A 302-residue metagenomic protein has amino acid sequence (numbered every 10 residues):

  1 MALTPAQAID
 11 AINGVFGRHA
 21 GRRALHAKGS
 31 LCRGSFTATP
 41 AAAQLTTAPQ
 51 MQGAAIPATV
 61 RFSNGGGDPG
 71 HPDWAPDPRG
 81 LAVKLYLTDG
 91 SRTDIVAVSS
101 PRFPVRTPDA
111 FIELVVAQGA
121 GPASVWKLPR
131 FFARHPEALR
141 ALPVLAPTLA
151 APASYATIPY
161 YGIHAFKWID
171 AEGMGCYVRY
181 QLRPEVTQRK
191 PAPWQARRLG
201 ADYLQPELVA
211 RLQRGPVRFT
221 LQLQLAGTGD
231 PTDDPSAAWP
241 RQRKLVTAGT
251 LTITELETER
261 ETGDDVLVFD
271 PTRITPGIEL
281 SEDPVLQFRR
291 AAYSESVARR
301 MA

Functional and structural regions predicted by a protein language model:
M1-A302: Active-site-adjacent core segments of small-molecule enzymes
